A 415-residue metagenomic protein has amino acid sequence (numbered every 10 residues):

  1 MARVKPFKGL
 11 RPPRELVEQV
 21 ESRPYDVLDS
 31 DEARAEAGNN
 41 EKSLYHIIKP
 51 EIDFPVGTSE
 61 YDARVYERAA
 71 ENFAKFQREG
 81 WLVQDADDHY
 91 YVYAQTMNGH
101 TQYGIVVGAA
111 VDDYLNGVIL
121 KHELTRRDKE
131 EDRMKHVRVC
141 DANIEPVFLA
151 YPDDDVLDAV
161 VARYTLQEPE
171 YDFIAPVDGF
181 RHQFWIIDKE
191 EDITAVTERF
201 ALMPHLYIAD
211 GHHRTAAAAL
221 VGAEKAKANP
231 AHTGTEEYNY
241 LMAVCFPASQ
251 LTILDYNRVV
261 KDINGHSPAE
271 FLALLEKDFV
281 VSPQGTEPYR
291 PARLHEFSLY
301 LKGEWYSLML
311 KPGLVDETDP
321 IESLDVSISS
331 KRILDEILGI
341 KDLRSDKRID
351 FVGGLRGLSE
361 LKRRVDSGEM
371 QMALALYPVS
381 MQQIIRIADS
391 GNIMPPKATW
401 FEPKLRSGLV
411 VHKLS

Functional and structural regions predicted by a protein language model:
M1-S415: Surface-exposed, charge/polar-rich loops and edge strands
